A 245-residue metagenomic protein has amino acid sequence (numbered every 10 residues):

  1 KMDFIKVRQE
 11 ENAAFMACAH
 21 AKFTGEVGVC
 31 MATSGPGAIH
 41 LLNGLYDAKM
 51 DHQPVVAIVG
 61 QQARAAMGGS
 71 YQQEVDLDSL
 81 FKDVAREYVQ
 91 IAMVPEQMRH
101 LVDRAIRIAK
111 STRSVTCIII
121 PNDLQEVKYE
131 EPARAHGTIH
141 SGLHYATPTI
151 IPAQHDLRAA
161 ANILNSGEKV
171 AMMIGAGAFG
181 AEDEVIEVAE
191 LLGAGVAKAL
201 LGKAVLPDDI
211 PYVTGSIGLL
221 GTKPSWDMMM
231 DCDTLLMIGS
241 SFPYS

Functional and structural regions predicted by a protein language model:
K1-S245: N-terminal alpha/beta PP-like core and its mobile active-site loop of ThDP/TPP-dependent enzymes
